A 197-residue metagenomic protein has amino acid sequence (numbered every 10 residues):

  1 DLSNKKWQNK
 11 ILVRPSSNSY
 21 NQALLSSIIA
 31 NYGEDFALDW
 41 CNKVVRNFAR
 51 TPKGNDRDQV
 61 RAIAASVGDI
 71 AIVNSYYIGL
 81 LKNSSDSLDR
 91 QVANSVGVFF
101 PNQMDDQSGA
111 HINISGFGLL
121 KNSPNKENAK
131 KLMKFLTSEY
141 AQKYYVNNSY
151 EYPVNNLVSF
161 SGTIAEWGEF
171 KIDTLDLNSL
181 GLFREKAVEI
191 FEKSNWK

Functional and structural regions predicted by a protein language model:
D1-V13: A conserved helix-loop-strand patch within extracytoplasmic ligand-binding domains of the periplasmic binding
S3, I29, C41, V60 (+5 more regions): Non-transmembrane alpha-helical segments in soluble domains of secreted/periplasmic/extracellular proteins
N9, S17-N21, Y76-G79, Q103-Q107 (+2 more regions): Solvent-exposed loop/turn segments at secondary-structure junctions within structured extracellular/periplasmic domains
S16, Y20-A23, S27-P101: Ligand-binding pocket segment of bilobal, Venus flytrap-like solute-binding proteins
L25-S26, I112-G118: Periplasmic solute-binding protein
S87-H111, L120-N122, S159: Short beta-strand->loop
S115-L175: Mature extracytoplasmic/periplasmic domains
F160-K197: Extracellular/periplasmic bilobal clamshell ligand-binding domains
